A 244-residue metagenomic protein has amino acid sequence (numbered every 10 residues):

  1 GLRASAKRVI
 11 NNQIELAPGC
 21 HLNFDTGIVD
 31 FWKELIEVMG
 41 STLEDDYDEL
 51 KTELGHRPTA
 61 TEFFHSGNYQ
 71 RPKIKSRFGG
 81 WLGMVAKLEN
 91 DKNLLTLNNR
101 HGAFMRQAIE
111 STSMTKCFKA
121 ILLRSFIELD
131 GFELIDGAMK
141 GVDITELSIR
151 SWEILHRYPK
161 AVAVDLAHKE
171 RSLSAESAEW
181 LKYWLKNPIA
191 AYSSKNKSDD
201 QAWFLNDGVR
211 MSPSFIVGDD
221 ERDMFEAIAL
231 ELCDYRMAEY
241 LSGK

Functional and structural regions predicted by a protein language model:
L2-L82: Long, largely alpha-helical accessory region at the distal end of helicase-like NTP-driven motors
D45-K244: Mixed-charge, low-complexity interaction segments
